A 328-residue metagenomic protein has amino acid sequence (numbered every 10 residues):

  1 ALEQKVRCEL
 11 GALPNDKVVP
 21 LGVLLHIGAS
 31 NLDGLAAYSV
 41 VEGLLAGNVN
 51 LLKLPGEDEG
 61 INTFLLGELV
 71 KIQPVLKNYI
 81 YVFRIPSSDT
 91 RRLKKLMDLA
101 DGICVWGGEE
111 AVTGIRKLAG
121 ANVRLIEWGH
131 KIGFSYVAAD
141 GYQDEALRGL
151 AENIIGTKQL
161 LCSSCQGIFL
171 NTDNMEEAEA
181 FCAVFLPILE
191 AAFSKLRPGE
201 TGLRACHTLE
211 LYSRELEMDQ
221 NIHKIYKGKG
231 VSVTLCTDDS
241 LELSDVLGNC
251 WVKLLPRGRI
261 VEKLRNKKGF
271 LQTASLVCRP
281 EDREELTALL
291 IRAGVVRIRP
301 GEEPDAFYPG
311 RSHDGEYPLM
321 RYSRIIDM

Functional and structural regions predicted by a protein language model:
V6-K71: Conserved small-residue-rich beta-alpha loop and adjacent elements that most often cradle the phosphate/pyrophosphate
L10-N31, I85-M97, V231-V246: Donor nucleotide-activated moiety binding/catalytic core segment of transferases that use nucleotide-activated donors
A29, V105-G108, A139-D140, N171-D173 (+2 more regions): Structural motif
A36, N62, T113-K117, V137 (+1 more regions): Short glycine-/acidic-enriched loop or helix-start segments at secondary-structure transitions that form or flank
A46-L51, L76-K77, K95-D101, N266-Q272: Short, surface-exposed connector motifs at secondary-structure boundaries
L76-G167, T172, D305, G310-M328: Conserved NAD(P)+-binding/catalytic subdomain of aldehyde/semialdehyde dehydrogenases
T157-C165, F169-T273, E284-A293, I298-D327: NAD(P)-dependent aldehyde/semialdehyde dehydrogenase
